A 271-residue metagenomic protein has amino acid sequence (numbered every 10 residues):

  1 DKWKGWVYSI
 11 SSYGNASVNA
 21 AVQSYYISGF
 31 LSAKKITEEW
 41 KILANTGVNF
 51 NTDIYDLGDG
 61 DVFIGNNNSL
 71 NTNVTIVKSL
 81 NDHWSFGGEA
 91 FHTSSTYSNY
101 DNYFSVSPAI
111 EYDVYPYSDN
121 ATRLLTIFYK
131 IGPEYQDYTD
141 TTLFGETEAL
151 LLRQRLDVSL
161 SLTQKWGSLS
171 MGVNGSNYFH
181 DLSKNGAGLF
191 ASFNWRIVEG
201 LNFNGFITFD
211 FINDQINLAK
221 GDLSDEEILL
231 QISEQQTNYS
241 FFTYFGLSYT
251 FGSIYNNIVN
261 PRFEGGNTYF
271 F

Functional and structural regions predicted by a protein language model:
D1-G5, E38-K41, S79-H83, S98 (+4 more regions): Short loop/turn motifs that connect adjacent beta-strands in outer-membrane beta-barrel proteins
Y8-I10, I42-A44, F86-G88, V106 (+5 more regions): Transmembrane beta-strands of outer-membrane beta-barrel proteins
I10-S12, G29-K35, V74-K78, P108-V114 (+6 more regions): Residues on the lipid-exposed face of transmembrane beta-strands in outer-membrane beta-barrel proteins
G14-V18, T37-E39, V48-I54, A90-T96 (+6 more regions): Transmembrane beta-strands of outer-membrane beta-barrel pores
A16-V18, L57-V62, T93-S98, T141-E146 (+2 more regions): Extracellular loop and loop/strand-boundary signature of outer-membrane beta-barrel proteins
V22-Y26, Y55-D61, N99-V106, D137-G145 (+4 more regions): Outer-membrane beta-barrel translocator domains and adjoining extracellular loop/strand segments of Gram-negative
Q23-I27, N66-L70, N102-V106, R123 (+4 more regions): Residues that define the transmembrane beta-barrel architecture of outer-membrane proteins
F206, T237-F271: Outer-membrane beta-barrel "beta-signal"
